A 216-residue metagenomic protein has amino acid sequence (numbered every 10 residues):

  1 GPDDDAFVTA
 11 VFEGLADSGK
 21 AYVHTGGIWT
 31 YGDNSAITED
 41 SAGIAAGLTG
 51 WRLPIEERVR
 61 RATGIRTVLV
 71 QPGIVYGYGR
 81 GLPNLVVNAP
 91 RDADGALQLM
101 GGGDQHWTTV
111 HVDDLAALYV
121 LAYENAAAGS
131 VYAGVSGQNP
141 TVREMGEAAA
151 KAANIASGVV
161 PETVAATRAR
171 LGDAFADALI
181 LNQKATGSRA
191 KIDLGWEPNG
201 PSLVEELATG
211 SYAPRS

Functional and structural regions predicted by a protein language model:
D3-T49, V68: Conserved Rossmann-fold NAD(P)-dependent oxidoreductase catalytic core, especially the SDR/UDP-sugar
I44-L48, G73-R80, G101-V112: Glycine-rich "substrate-gating" loop/helix at the edge of Rossmann-like oxidoreductase active sites
E56-G79: Conserved beta-loop-beta element that borders a ligand/cofactor-binding pocket
N88-V110, D114, L118: A conserved pocket-lining segment of Rossmann-fold NAD(P)-dependent short-chain dehydrogenase/reductase
W107-V110, P140, A185, P201: Residue-level signal for the nucleotide or nucleotide-sugar donor/cofactor binding architecture
A116-F175, R215-S216: Mid/C-terminal beta-alpha module of Rossmann-like enzyme folds, strongest in SDR-family dehydrogenases/epimerases
R143, R168-E197: Conserved C-terminal active-site "lid" loop/helix of NAD(P)H-dependent oxidoreductases that clamps the redox cofactor
P201-S216: Amphipathic terminal alpha-helices
